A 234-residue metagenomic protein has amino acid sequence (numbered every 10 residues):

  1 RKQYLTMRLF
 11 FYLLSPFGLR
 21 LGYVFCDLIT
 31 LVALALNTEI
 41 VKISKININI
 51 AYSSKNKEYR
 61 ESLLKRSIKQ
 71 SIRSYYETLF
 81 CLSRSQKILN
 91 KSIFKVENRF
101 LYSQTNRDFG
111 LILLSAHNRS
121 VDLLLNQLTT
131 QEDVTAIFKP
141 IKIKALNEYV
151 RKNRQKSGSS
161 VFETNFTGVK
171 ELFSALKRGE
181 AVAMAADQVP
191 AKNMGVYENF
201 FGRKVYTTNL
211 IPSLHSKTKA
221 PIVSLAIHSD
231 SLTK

Functional and structural regions predicted by a protein language model:
R1-S115, N147-K152, K156-G158: Membrane-anchoring hydrophobic helices of lipid-metabolizing enzymes
L82-K234: Soluble catalytic domains of membrane acyltransferases
